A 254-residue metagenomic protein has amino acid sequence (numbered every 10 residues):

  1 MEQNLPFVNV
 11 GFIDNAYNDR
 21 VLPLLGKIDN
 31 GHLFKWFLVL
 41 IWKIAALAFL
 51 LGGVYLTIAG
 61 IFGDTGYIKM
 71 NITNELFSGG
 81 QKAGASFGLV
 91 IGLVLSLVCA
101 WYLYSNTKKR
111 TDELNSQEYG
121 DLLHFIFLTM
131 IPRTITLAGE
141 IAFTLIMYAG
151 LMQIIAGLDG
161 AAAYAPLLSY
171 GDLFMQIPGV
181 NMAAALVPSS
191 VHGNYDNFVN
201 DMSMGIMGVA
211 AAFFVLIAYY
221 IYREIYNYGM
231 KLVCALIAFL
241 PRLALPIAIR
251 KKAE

Functional and structural regions predicted by a protein language model:
E2-A45, I72-A83, Y104-L145, P241 (+1 more regions): Membrane-interface extramembranous regions at the lipid-water interface
E2-L5, S203, M207-E254: Extended alpha-helical segments
I28-V39, K69-G92, I126-T129, Y170-V215: Membrane-interface segments at the starts/ends of alpha-helical transmembrane spans
V39-I61, G139-Q153: Canonical alpha-helical transmembrane segments of integral membrane proteins
V54-I72, G150-V180: Membrane-helix interface motif
S86-K108: Hydrophobic alpha-helical membrane-embedded segments
W101-E113, I155-A163, I221-L240: Juxtamembrane/interface segments at transmembrane-helix termini
T134-A165, Y220-N227, A253: Terminal helix-to-tail segments of small alpha-helical proteins
